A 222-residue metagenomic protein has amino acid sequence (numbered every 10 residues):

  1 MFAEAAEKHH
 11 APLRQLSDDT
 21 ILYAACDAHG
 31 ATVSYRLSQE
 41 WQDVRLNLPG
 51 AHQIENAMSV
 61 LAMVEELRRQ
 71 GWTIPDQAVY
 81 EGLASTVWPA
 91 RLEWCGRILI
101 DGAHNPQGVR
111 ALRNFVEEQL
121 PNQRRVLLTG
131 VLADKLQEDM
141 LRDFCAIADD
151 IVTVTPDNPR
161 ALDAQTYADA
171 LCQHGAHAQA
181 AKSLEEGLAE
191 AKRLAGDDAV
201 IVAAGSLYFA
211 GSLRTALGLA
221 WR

Functional and structural regions predicted by a protein language model:
M1-D43, L61-Q77: Acidic, Mg2+-coordinating active-site environments of NTP-dependent enzymes
M1-R14, H29-A31, I98, P106 (+1 more regions): C-terminal helical cap/extension that packs against the catalytic core of soluble nucleotide-cofactor enzymes
A5-D27, L46-A51, A78-S85, A103 (+3 more regions): Beta-strand->loop->alpha-helix junctions that form or flank phosphate-binding loops in nucleotide-handling enzymes
L22, F209-G211: Short, active-site-adjacent cap segments at secondary-structure transitions
S38-D150: Nucleotide phosphate-binding/pyrophosphate-handling subdomain across enzymes that bind or process nucleotide phosphates
S206: Active-site-proximal loop/hinge segments that shape catalytic or ion-binding/gating pockets
